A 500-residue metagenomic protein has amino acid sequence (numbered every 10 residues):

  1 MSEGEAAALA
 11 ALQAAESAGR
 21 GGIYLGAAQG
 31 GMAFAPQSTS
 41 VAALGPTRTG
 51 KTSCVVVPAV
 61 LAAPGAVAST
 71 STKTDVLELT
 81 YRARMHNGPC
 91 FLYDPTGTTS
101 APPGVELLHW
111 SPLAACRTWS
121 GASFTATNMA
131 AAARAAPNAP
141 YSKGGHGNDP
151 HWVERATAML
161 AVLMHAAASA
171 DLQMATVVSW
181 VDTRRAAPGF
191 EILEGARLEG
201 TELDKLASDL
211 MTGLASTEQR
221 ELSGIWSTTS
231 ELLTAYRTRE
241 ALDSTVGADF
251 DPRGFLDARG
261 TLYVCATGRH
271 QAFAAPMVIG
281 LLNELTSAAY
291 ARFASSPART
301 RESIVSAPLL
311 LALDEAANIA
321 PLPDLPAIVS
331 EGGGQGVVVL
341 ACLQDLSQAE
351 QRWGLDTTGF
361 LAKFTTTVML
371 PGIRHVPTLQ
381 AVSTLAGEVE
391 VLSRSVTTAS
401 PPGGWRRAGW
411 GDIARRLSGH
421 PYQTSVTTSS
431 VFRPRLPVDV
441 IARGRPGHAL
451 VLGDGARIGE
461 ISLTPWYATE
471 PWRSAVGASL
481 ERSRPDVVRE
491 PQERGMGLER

Functional and structural regions predicted by a protein language model:
M1-G19: Charged, amphipathic alpha-helical linker segments immediately N-terminal to NTP-binding catalytic cores
S17-Y24, A28, M32, Q37-V337 (+3 more regions): P-loop NTPase motor domains
A66-T70, C90-Y93, V338-C342, T367-P371 (+1 more regions): Short hydrophobic alpha-helical runs that function as membrane-insertion/retention elements
D75, T98, S347-Q348, H375: Surface-exposed, flexible loop/turn segments at secondary-structure boundaries
P95-T96, T267, Q344-D345, P371-I373: Active-site-proximal beta-strand/loop segments in catalytic clefts of secreted hydrolases
A130, A135, H151-E154, A327-S330 (+1 more regions): P-loop NTPase motor core of the ASCE superfamily
G332-Q351: Sensor-1/coupling segment of RecA-like P-loop NTPase cores
